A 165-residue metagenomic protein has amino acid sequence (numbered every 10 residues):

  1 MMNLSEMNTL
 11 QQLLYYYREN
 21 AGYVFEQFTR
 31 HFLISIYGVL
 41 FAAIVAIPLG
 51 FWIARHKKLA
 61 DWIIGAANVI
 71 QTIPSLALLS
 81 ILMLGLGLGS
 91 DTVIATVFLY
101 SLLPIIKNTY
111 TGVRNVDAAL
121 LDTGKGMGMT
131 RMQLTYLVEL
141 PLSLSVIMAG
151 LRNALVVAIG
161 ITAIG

Functional and structural regions predicted by a protein language model:
M2-V39: Periplasmic/extracellular loop-to-transmembrane helix junction in inner-membrane transport proteins
N3, F25-T29, I53-I63, V156: Short juxtamembrane and helix-loop transition motifs at transmembrane-helix boundaries in membrane proteins
V24-Q27, H31-S35, V39, A66 (+4 more regions): Loop-to-transmembrane-helix entry motif
E26-I34, M83-P104, L144: Loop-to-helix entry region at the N-terminal start of transmembrane alpha-helices in multi-pass membrane transporters
I36, L40-P48, W52, F98: Generic alpha-helical transmembrane segments of integral inner-membrane proteins, especially permease/transport modules
I36, L99, M132-I164: Transmembrane alpha-helices
L49-L82, V97, I105-T111, N115 (+1 more regions): Cytoplasmic-entry segments and transmembrane alpha-helices of multi-pass inner-membrane transporters
V113-A119, T123-S143: Short helix-to-coil transition segments within interhelical loops that connect adjacent transmembrane helices
